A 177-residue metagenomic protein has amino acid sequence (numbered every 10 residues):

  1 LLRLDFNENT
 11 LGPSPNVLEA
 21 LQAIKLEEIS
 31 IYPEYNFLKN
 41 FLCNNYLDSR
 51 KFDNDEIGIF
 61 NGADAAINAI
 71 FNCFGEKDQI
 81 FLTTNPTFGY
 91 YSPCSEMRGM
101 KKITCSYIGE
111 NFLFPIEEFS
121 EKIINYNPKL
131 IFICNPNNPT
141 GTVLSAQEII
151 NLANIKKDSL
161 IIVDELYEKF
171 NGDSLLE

Functional and structural regions predicted by a protein language model:
L1-G62, A69: N-terminal small-domain helix-loop-helix segment of the aminotransferase-like
N7-N9, A63, F88, N135-T140 (+1 more regions): Short glycine-rich anion-binding loops that position phosphate/pyrophosphate groups of nucleotides and phosphorylated
G12-S14, I67-I70, Y91-S92, T140-G141 (+1 more regions): Glycine/Thr-rich phosphate-binding loops of Rossmann-like dinucleotide-binding domains
E19, A23, N44, N72-E76 (+2 more regions): Short, well-ordered alpha-helices that flank and scaffold nucleotide-derived cofactor binding pockets
K51-I57, K77-I80, E165: Short acidic capping loops at alpha-helix termini that bridge into adjacent secondary structure
C73-I133: PLP-dependent aminotransferase-like
E110-D173: Active-site phosphate-binding strand-loop segment of PLP-dependent enzymes
